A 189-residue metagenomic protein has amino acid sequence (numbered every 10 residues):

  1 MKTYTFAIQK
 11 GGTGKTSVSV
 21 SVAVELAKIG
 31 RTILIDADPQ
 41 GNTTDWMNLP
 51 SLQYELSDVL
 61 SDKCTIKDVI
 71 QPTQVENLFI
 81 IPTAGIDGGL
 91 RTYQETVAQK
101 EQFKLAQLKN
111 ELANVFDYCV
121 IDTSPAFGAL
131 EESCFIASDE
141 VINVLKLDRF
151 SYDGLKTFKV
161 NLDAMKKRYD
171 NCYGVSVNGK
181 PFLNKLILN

Functional and structural regions predicted by a protein language model:
M1-N189: P-loop NTP-binding core
